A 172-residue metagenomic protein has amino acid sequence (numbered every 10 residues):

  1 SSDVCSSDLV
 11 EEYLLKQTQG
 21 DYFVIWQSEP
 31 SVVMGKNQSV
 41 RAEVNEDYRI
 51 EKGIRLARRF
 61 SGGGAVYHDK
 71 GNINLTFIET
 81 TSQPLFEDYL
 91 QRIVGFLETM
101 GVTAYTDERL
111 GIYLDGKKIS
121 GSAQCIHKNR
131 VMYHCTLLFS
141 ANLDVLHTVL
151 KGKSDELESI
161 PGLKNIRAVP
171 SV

Functional and structural regions predicted by a protein language model:
S1-S6: Short, small-residue-biased leader/transition segments that mark boundaries at the very start of proteins
D8-L9, Y13-Q17, F23-A42: N-terminal low-complexity or amphipathic/hydrophobic leaders
K36-R58, G152: Short, His- and charge-rich active-site/binding loops that engage polyanionic ligands
E51-I73: A glycine-rich, hydrophobic loop/mini-helix early in the fold
Y67-E79, R130-V131: DPxDG-like acidic metal-binding loop motif
N74-F86, S171-V172: Short histidine-centered catalytic/ligand-binding loop motif
Q91-V102, S120-S122, I126-V172: Long, positively charged amphipathic alpha-helical accessory segments at protein N-termini or as interdomain linkers
T106-Q124: Beta-rich nucleic-acid/ligand-interaction surfaces
